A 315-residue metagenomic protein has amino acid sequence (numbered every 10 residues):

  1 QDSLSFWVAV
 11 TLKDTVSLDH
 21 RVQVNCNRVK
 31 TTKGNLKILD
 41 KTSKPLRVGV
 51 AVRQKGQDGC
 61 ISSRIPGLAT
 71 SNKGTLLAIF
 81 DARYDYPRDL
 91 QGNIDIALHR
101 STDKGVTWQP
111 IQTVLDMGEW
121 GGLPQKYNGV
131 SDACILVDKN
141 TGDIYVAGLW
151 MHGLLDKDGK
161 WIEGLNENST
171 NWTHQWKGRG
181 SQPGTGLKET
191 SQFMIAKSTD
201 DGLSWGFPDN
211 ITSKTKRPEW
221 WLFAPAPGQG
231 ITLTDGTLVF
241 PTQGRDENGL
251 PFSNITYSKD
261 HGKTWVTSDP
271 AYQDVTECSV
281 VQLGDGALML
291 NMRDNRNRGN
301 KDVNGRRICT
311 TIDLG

Functional and structural regions predicted by a protein language model:
Q1-S3, T11, L36-G315: Asp-box/BNR beta-propeller blade signature and adjacent active/binding-site loops in extracellular glycan-interacting
L12, C26-N35: Enriched for extracellular/lumenal, surface-exposed ectodomains of secreted and cell-surface proteins
D14-V24: Short glycine/proline/serine/threonine-rich loop/turn segments at secondary-structure transition edges
